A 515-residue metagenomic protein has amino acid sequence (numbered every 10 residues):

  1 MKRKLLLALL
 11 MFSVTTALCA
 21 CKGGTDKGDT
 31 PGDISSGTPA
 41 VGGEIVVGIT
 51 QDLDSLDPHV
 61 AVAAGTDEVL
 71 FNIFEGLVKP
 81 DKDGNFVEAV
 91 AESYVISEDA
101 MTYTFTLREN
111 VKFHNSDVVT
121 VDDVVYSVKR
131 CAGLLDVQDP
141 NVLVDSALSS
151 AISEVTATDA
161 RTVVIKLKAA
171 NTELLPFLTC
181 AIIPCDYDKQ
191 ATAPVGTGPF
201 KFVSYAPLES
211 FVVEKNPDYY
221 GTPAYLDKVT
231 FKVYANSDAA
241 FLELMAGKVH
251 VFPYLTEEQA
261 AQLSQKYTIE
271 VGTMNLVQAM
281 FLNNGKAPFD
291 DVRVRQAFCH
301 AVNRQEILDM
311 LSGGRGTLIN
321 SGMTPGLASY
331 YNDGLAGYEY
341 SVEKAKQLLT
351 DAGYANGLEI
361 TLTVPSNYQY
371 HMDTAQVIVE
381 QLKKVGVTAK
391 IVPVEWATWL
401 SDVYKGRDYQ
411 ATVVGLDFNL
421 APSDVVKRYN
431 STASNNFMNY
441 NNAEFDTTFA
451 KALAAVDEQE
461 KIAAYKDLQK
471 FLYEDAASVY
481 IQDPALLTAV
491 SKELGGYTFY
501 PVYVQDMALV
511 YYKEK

Functional and structural regions predicted by a protein language model:
V46, T120-S127, A160-V164, G198-P199 (+5 more regions): Alpha-helical secondary-structure segments
G48-E98, K129, V195-G196: N-terminal lobe/hinge region of extracytoplasmic solute-binding protein
K82, A160, A170-A224, K228 (+2 more regions): Gly/Pro-rich hinge or "lid" segments in bacterial periplasmic/extracellular proteins
V95, D99, T106, N141-D186: Surface-exposed binding/hinge segments that line and control ligand-binding clefts or catalytic entry sites
P217-A261, T388: Ligand-site clamp/hinge motif
T317-D351, Q369-H371: Structural transition elements
T350-F418, T432, L486: Ligand/substrate-recognition segments at binding pockets and active sites
K390-W399, K427-K492, K515: Extracytoplasmic/peripheral linker and loop segments enriched in polar/acidic and small residues with frequent Thr/Pro
